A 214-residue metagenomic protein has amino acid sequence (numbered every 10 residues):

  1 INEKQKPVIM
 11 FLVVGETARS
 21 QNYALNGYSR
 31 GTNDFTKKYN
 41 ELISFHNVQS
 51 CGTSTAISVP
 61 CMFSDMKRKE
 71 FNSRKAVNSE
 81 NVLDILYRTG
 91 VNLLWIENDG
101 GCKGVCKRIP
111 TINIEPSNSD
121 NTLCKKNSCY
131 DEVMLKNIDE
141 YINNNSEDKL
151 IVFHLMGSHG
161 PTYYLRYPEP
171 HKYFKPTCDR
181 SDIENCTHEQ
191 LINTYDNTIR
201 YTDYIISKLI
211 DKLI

Functional and structural regions predicted by a protein language model:
I1-L12, T17-D182, K212: Active-site-proximal alpha/beta segments of enzymes that process anionic O-linked groups
F11-L12, N197-I214: Metal-dependent active-site segment of extracytoplasmic phospho-/sulfohydrolases and closely related
S73-E80, E189-T202: A short beta-strand-to-alpha-helix junction
C178-N193: Short, flexible loop segments at boundaries between secondary-structure elements
